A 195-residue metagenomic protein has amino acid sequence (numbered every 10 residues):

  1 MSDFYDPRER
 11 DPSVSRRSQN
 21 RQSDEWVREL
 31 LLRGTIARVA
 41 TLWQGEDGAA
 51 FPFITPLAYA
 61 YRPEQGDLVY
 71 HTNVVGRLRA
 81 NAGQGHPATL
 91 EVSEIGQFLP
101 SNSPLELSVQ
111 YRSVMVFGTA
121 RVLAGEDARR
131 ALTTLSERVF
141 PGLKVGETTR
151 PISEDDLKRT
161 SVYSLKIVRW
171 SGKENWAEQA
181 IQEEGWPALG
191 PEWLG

Functional and structural regions predicted by a protein language model:
M1-S13, G125-G195: C-terminal edge-of-domain segments
R8-R38: Short, basic/aromatic recognition patches
W26, P104, R150-I152: Short, P/G- and charge-enriched loop/turn segments at secondary-structure junctions
L30-L31, N81-A82, L135, L165: A generic structural signal for nonpolar/aromatic side chains embedded in well-ordered alpha-helices
G34-V74, L90, P100-P104: Short beta-strand segments
T35, T55, E64-G66, Q84-A88 (+2 more regions): A generic structural signal for short beta-strands and their flanking turns/coil linkers
V74-T134: Short, structured beta-strand-loop surface elements
